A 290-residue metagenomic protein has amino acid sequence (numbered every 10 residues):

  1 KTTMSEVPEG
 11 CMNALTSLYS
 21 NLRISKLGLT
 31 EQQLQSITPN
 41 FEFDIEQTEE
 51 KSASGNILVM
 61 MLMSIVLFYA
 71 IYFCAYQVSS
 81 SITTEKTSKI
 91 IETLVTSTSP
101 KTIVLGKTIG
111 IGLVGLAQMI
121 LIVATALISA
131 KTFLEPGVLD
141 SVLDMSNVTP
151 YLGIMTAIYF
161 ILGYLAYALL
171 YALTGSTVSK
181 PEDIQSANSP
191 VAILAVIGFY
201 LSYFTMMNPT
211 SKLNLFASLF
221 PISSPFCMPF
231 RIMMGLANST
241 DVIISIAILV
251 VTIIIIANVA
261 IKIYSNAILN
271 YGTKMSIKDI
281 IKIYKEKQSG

Functional and structural regions predicted by a protein language model:
K1-F73: Transport-system extracytoplasmic interface segments
T48-S52, L127-M155, G235-A237: Membrane-interfacial helix-loop-helix connectors in multipass membrane proteins
T96, K101-Q118, I122, A126 (+4 more regions): Alpha-helical transmembrane segments of multi-pass membrane proteins
I109-G137, L162, Y167, Y171 (+1 more regions): Hydrophobic alpha-helical transmembrane segments that constitute the membrane-spanning cores of multi-pass membrane
A157-I193: A structural motif at transmembrane helix-loop-helix junctions in multipass membrane proteins
L173-S179, V251-G290: Junction motif at the cytosolic side of a transmembrane helix
E182-F216: Transmembrane helix segments
F204-L219, S223-V251, G290: Membrane-interfacial helix-loop-helix junctions in multi-pass membrane proteins
